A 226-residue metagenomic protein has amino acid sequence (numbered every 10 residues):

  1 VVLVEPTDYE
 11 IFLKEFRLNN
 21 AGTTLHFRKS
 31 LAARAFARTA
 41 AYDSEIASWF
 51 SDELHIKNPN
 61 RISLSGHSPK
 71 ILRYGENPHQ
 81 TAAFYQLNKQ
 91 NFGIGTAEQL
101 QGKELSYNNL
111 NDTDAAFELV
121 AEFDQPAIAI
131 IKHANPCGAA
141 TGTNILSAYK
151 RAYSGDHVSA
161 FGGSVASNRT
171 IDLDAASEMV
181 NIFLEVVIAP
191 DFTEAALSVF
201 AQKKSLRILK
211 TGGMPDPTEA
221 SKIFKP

Functional and structural regions predicted by a protein language model:
V1-L54, F92, N135, T143-N144 (+2 more regions): Active-site loop-to-helix "anion-binding N-cap" substructures in soluble metabolic enzymes
F27, I56-P226: Long, structured protein-protein interaction/assembly regions in large complexes
